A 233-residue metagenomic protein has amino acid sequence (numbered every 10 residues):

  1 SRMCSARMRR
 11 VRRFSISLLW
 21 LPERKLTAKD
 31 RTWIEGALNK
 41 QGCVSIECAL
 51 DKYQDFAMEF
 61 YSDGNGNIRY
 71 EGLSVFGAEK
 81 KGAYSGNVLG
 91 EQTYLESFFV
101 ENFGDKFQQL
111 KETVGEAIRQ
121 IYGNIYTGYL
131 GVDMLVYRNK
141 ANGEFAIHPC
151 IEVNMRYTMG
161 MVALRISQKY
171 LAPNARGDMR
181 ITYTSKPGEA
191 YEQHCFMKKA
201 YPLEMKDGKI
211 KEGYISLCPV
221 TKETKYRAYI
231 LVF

Functional and structural regions predicted by a protein language model:
S1-R31, A57, K80-F98: Glycine-rich phosphate-binding loop of ATP-grasp-fold ATP-dependent ligases
K29-D51, E59, Y70, G82-F145 (+1 more regions): A long amphipathic alpha-helix within ATP-dependent nucleotide-binding catalytic cores
C48-L50, S62-G64, V75-G77, M134-R138 (+1 more regions): Short, flexible loop/turn elements at secondary-structure junctions
F56, V132, A228: Change "...and in nucleic-acid phosphodiester-cleaving endonucleases..." to "...and in nucleic-acid processing enzymes
F56-A78, A83-N87, H148-V153, A163-R165: Beta-strand scaffold of nucleotide-dependent catalytic cores
I147-I181: C-terminal catalytic subdomain
L171-F233: Peripheral (often C-terminal) accessory segments that flank ATP-dependent C-N-forming ligase machineries
